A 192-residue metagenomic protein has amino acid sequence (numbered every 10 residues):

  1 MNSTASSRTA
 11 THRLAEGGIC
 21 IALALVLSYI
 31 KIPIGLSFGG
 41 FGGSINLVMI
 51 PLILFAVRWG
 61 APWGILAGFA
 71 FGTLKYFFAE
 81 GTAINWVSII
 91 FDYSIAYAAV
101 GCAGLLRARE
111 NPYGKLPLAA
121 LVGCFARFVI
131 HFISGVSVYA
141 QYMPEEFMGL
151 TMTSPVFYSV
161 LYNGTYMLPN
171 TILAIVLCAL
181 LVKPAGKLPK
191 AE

Functional and structural regions predicted by a protein language model:
M1-E192: Loop-helix junctions at membrane interfaces
